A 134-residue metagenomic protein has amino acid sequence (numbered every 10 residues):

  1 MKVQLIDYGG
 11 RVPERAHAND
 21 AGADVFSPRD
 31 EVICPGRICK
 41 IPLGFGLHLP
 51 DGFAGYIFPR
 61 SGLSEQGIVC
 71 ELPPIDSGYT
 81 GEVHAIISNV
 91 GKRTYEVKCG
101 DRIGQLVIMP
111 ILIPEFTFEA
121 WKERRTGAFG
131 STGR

Functional and structural regions predicted by a protein language model:
M1-R134: DUTPase catalytic domain/fold
